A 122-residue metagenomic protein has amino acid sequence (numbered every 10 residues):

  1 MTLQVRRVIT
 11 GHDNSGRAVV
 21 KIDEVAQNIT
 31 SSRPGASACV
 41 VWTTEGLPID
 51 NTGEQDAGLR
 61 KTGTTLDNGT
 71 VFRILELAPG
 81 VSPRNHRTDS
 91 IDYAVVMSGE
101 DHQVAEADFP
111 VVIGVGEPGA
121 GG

Functional and structural regions predicted by a protein language model:
M1-I49: N-terminal leader/capping segments at the start of a protein or of a new domain
V8-T10, L75, A94: Conserved hydrophobic/aromatic positions in well-ordered beta-strands
V25-Q27, E54-G58, T70-D89, G122: Conserved short histidine dyad/triad with adjacent acidic residue
D50-T64: Compact, glycine-rich, soluble single-domain proteins
S82-E117: A short beta-strand-loop-beta hairpin characteristic of the jelly-roll/cupin
